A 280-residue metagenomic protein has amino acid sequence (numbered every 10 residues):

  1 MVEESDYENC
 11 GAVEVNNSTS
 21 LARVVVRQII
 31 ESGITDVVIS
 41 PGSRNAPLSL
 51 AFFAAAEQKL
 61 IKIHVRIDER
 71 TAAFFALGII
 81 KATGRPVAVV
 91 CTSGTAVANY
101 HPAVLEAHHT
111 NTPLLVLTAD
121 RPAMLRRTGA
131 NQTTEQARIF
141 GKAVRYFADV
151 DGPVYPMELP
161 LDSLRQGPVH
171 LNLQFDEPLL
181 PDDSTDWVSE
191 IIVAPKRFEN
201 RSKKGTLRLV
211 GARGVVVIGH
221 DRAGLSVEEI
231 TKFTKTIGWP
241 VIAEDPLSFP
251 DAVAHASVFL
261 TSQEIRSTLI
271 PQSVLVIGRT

Functional and structural regions predicted by a protein language model:
V2-E3, R23-T35, I79-G84, P160-R165 (+2 more regions): Glycine-rich phosphate/diphosphate-binding loops that line cofactor/substrate pockets in enzymes
E4-N16, L60, L161-G211: Conformationally flexible catalytic loops at phosphate/diphosphate-handling active centers
V37-P41, L115-A119, W239-D245: Short internal beta-strands
P47-A123: Thiamine diphosphate
K81, N99, I218-T280: Glycine-rich, anion-gripping cofactor-binding loops and their flanking helix/strand elements in enzyme active sites
V90-T92, P113-D120, H170-Q174, V217-G219 (+1 more regions): Short beta-strand segments
A123, N131-G167: Conserved thiamine diphosphate
